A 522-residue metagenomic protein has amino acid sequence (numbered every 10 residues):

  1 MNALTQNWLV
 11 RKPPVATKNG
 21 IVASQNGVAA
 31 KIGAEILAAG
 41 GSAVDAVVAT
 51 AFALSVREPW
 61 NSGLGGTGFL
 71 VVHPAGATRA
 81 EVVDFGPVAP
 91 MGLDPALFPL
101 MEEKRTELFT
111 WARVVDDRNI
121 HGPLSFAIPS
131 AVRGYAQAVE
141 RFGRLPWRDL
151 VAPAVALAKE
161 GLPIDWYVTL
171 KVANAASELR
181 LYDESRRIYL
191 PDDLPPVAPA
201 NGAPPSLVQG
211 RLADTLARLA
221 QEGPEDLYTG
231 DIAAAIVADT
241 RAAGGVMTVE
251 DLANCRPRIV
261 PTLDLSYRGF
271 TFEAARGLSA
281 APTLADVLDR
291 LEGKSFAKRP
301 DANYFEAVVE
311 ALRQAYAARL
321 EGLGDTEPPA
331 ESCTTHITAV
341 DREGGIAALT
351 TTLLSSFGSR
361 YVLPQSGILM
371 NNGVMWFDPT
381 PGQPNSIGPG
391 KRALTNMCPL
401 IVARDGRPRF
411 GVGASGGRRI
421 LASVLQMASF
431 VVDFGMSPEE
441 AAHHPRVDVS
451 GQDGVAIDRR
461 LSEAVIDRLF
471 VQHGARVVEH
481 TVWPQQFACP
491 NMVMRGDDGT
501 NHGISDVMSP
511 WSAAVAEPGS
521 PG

Functional and structural regions predicted by a protein language model:
M1-K31, E35, A43-E222, L227-T229 (+3 more regions): Noncatalytic scaffold domains of N-terminal-nucleophile
R57-W60, G66-A89, T106, V246-T248 (+3 more regions): Active-site rim segments in enzyme catalytic domains, especially the processed small/beta chain of N-terminal
S62-P74, T335-V340, P399-I401, F487-R495 (+1 more regions): Short beta-strand scaffold segments in enzyme catalytic cores
E184, D286-L353, V362-S366, N372-V374 (+2 more regions): Internal maturation/activation junctions in enzymes
I259, E331-T334, S356, T395-M397: Short, small/polar residue-rich loop motifs at catalytic or cofactor-binding pockets
E273-A281, T338, T350-V362, N396-P399 (+1 more regions): Glycine-rich phosphate/pyrophosphate-binding beta-alpha loops
F305, D325, K391, V424 (+1 more regions): Extended C-terminal subregions enriched in glycine
